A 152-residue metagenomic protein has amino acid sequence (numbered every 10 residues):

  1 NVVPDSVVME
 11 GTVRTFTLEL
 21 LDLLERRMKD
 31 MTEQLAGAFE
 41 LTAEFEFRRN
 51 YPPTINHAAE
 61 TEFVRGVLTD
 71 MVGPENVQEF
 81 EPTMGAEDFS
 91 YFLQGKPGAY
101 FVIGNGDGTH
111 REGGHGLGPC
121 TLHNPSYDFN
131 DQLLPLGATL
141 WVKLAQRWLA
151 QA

Functional and structural regions predicted by a protein language model:
N1-A152: Metal-dependent amide/peptide-bond hydrolase catalytic core, centered on the "pita-bread" metallohydrolase fold
